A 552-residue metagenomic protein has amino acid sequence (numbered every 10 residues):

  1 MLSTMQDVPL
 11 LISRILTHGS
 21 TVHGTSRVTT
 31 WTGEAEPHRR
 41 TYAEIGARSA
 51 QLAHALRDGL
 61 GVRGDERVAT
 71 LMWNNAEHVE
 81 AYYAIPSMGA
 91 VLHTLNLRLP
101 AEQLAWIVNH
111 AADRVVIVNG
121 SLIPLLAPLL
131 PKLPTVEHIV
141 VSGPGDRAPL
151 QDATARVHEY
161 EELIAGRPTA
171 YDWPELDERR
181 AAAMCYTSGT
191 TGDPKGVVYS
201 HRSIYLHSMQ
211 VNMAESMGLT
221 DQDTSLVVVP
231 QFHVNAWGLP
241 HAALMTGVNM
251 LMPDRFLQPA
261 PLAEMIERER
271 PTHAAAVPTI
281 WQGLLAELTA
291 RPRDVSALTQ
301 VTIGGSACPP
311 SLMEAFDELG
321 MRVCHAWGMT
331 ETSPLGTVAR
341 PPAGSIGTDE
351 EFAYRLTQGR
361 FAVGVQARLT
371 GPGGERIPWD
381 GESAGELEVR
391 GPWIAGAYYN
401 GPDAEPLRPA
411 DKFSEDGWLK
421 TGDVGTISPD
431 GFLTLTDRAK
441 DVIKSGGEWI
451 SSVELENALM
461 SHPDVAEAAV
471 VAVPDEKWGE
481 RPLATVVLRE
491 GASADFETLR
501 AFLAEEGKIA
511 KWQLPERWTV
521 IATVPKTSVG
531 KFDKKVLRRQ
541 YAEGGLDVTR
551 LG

Functional and structural regions predicted by a protein language model:
V28-N75, V79-Y83, P100-A105, E159-E162: Conserved AMP-binding/adenylate-forming core of the ANL superfamily
D58, S87-A165, R489-A492: Structural core segment of the AMP-binding/adenylate-forming
G59-R63, R167-R180, M184-L226, G238 (+2 more regions): Conserved adenylate-forming
L99, A105, V116-G120, G391 (+4 more regions): AMP-binding/adenylate-forming catalytic core of the ANL superfamily
S142, K508-F532, R550-G552: AMP-binding/adenylate-forming catalytic domain of the ANL superfamily
Y205-T224, V234-T272, E287: Conserved AMP-binding/adenylation subdomain of ANL enzymes
R268-A276, Q282-A353, Q366, G373-P378: Gly/Ser/Thr-rich phosphate-binding loop
R360-G364, P372-K412, E448-I450: Conserved ATP/PPi-binding loop(s) of AMP-dependent carboxylate-activating enzymes
